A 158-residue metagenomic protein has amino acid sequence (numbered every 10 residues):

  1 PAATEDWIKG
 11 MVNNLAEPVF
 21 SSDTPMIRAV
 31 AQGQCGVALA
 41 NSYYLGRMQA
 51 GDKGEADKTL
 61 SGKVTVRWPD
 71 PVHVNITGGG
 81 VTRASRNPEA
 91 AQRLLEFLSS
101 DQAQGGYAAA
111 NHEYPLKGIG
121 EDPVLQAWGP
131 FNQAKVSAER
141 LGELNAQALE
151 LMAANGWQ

Functional and structural regions predicted by a protein language model:
P1-A3, S85-A91: Short helix-loop capping/hinge motifs at secondary-structure junctions, enriched in acidic/polar residues
P1-V66: Ligand-binding pocket segment of bilobal, Venus flytrap-like solute-binding proteins
K9, T24, R28, Q32 (+4 more regions): Solvent-exposed, polar/charged alpha-helical surfaces in well-ordered, non-transmembrane soluble domains, broadly
A31-Q32, K58-L60, V72-V74, R86-E89: Extracellular/periplasmic catalytic domains that process cell-envelope and extracellular macromolecules
Y43-G46, P71-H73, R86, S100-D101: Solvent-exposed loop/turn segments at secondary-structure junctions within structured extracellular/periplasmic domains
N75-N87, G106: A bilobed periplasmic-binding-protein/Venus flytrap-type ligand-binding module shared by bacterial periplasmic
F97-G120: Periplasmic-binding protein-like
P115-Q158: An extracytoplasmic/periplasmic, membrane-proximal ligand-sensing/linker region
